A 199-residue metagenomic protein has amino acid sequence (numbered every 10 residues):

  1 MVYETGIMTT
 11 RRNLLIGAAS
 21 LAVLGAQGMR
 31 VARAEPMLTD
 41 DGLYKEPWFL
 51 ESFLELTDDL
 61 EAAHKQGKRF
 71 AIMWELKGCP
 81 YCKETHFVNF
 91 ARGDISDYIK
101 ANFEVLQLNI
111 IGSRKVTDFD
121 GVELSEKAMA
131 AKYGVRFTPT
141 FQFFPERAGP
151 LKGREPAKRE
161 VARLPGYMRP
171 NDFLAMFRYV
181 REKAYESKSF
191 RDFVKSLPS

Functional and structural regions predicted by a protein language model:
M1-T10, G17-V23: N-terminal secretory signal peptides
M8, Q27-T39, L43: C-terminal segment of N-terminal export signals and the immediately downstream linker at the start of the mature
S52-K68: A short beta-strand-turn-helix
Q66-C79: Short active-site neighborhood of thiol/selenol oxidoreductases, capturing the structured segment around
K83-Y98: Typically the conserved alpha-helix immediately C-terminal to a functionally engaged Cys/Sec in thioredoxin-like
I99-L124: Thiol-based oxidoreductase modules, predominantly thioredoxin-like and allied folds used for disulfide exchange
E126-Q142: Structural micro-motif
P145-Y185: Non-catalytic, surface beta->alpha helical segment in thiol-disulfide oxidoreductase systems
